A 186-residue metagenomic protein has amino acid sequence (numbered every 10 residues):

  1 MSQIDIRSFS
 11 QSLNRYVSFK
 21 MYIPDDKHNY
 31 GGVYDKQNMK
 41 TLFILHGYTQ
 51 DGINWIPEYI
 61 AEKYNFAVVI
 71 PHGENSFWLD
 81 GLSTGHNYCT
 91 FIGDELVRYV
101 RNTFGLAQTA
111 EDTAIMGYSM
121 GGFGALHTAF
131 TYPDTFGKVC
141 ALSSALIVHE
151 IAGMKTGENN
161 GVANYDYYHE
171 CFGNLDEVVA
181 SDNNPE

Functional and structural regions predicted by a protein language model:
M1-E186: Non-catalytic cap/lid and distal C-terminal segments of serine-dependent acyl enzymes
